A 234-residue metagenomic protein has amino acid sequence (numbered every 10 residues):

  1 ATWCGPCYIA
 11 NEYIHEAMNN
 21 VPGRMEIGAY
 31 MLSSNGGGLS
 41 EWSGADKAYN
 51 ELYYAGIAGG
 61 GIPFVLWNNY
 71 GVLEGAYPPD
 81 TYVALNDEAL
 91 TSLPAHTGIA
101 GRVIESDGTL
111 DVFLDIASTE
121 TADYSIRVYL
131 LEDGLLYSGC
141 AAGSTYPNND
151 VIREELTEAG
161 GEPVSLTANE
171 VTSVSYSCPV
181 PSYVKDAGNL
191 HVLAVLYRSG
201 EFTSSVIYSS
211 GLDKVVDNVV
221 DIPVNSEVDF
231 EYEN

Functional and structural regions predicted by a protein language model:
A1-L32: Local sequence-structure signature of Cys/Sec-based thiol-disulfide redox active-site neighborhoods
P6, E12, I62-P63, E233-N234: Proline-centered helix-kink/hinge sites
E12-N19, A84-A89, V219-D221: Intrinsically disordered, low-complexity boundary segments flanking structured domains
E26-N218: Short, conserved sequence motifs used for protein processing/export or organelle targeting and for catalysis
D221-N234: Surface-exposed, proline-anchored Ser/Thr-rich loop/turn motifs
